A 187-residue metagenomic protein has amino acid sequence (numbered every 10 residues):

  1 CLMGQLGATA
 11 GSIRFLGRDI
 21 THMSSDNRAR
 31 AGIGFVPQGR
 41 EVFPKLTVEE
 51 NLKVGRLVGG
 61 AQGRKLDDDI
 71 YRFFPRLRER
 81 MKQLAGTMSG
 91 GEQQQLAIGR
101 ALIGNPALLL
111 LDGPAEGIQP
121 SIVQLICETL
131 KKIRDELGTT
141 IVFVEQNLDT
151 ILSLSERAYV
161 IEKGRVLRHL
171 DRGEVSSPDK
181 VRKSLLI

Functional and structural regions predicted by a protein language model:
M3: Helix-to-loop junction immediately C-terminal to a conserved catalytic motif
G11-R18, A31, G63-K65, R72 (+1 more regions): Conserved ABC transporter NBD signature motif
L84-M88, E92: Conserved ABC ATPase signature
A101-L102: ABC ATPase C-loop
N105: Conserved catalytic motifs of ABC-family nucleotide-binding domains
L109-G113: Catalytic Walker B motif of ABC-type/P-loop ATPase nucleotide-binding domains
Q124-L137: Helical segment within the ABC ATPase nucleotide-binding domain
E145-Q146: H-loop/switch region of ABC-family ATPase nucleotide-binding domains
